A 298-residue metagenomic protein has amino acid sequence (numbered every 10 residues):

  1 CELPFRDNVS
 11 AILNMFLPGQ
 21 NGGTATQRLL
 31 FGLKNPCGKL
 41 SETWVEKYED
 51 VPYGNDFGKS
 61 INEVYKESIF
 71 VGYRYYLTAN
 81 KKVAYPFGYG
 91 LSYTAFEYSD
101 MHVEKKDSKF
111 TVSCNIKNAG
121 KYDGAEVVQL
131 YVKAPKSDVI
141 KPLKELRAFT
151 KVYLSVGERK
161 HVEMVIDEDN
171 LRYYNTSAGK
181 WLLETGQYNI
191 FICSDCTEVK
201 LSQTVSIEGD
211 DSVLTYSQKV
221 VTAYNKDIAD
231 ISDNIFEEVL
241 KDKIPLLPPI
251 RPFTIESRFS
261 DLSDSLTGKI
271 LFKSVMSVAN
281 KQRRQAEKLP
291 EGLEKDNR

Functional and structural regions predicted by a protein language model:
C1-A125, T185, I190-C193: Secreted, periplasmic, or luminal enzymes acting at the cell surface/secretory milieu
C1-E2, I255-D261, N297-R298: General structural signal for secondary-structure boundaries
S41, F57-E63, E158, D211-S212 (+2 more regions): A general structural signal for short secondary-structure boundary/capping elements
A79-K82, L91-K243, L266, F272 (+2 more regions): Intrinsically disordered, low-complexity Ser/Thr/Gly-rich stretches
F236, L246-P249, T254, R258-D261 (+1 more regions): Low-complexity, acidic Ser/Thr/Pro-rich "mucin-like" tracts of secreted and single-pass surface proteins
E287-R298: C-terminal non-catalytic accessory extensions
